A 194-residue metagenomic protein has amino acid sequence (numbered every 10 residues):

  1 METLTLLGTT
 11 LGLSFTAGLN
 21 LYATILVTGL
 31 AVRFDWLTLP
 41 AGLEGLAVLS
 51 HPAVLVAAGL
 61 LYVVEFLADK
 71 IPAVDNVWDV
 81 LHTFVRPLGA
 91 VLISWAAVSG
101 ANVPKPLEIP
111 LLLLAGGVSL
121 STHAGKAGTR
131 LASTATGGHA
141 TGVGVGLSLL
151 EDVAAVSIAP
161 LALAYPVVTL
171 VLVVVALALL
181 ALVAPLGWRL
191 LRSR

Functional and structural regions predicted by a protein language model:
M1-T5, A31-A53, S94-P110, A162-L170: Helix-coil boundary and interhelical linker segments in multi-pass alpha-helical membrane proteins
G12, L92-A97, K126-T134, S148 (+1 more regions): Generic transmembrane alpha-helix signature in multi-pass membrane proteins, especially transporters/channels
D35, T83-W95, V143-S157: Small-residue-rich segments of transmembrane alpha-helices in multi-pass membrane proteins, especially helix faces
A58-A68, A115-K126, S148, L179-P185: Alpha-helical transmembrane segments of multi-pass membrane proteins
V63-N76, A127-T134, G187-L190: C-terminal ends of transmembrane helices
N76-L88, G137: Cytoplasmic-side transmembrane-helix entry/capping segments in multi-pass membrane proteins
L88-A97, E108-T129, V153: Mid-bilayer segments of alpha-helical transmembrane spans in multi-pass integral membrane proteins that mediate
E108-L113, S133-L147: The feature identifies polytopic integral membrane transport proteins across all domains of life
